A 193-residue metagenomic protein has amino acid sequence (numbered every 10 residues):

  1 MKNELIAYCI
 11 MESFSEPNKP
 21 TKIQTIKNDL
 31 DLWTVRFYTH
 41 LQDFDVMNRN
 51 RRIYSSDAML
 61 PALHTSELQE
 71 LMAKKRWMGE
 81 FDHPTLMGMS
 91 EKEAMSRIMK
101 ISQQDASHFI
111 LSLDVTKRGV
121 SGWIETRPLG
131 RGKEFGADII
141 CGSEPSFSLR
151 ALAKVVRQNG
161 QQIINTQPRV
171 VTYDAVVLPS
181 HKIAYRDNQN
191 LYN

Functional and structural regions predicted by a protein language model:
M1-Y192: Signature of dsDNA virion morphogenesis modules
